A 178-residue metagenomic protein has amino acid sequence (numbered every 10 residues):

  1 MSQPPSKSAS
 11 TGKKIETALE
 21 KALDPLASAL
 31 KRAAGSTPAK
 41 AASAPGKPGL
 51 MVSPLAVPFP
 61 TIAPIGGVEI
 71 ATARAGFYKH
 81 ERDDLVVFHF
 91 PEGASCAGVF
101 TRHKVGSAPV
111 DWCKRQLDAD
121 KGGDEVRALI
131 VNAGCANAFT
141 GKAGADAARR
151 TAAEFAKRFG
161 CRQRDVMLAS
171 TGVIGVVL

Functional and structural regions predicted by a protein language model:
M1-A22: N-terminal acidic, proline/glycine-rich, low-complexity intrinsically disordered segments
L19-T101, V105: N-terminal amphipathic/basic leader segments beginning at the initiator methionine
E81-D84, G106-S107, K121-A128, C161-D165: Short coil/turn connectors at secondary-structure junctions
F88-H89, I130-N132, M167-S170: Short beta-strand segments
R102-D111, K142-R150: Glycine-rich anion/phosphate-binding loops
A108-D120, A136: Conserved interaction-surface patches within small, structured recognition/assembly domains
I130-G160: Alpha-helical support elements that line or immediately flank enzyme active sites and cofactor-binding pockets
R149-L178: Glycine-rich, mobile lid/loop segments that gate access to catalytic sites or pores
